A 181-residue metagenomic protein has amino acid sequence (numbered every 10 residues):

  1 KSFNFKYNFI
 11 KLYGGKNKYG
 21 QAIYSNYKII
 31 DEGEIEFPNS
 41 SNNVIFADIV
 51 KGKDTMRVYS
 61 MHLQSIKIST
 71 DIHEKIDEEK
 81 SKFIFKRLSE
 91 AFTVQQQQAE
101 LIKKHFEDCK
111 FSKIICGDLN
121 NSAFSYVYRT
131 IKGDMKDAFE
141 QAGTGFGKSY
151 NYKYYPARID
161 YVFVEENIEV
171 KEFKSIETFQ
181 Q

Functional and structural regions predicted by a protein language model:
S2-F5, K75-D77, I131-D134: Glycine-rich, phosphate-binding/catalytic loops in enzymes
S2-S69, V162, E169, K174-E177: Structured beta-strand-rich core segments of catalytic domains in phosphoester-bond hydrolases
L12-K16, N39, R87-V94, L119-A123 (+1 more regions): Extracytoplasmic/periplasmic, Sec-exported soluble proteins
L63, D118-L119: Active-site metal-binding loops of divalent metal-dependent hydrolases
S69-H73, Y126-Y128: Short aromatic-enriched loop/helix-cap "lid" or pocket-rim segments at secondary-structure transitions that line
I72-L88: A solvent-exposed, charged loop/short amphipathic helix patch at secondary-structure junctions
K86-F111: A long, amphipathic alpha-helix that forms part of the scaffold/cap immediately adjacent to metal-dependent active
K104-K113, L119-Q181: Metal-dependent phosphoester-hydrolase catalytic domains
